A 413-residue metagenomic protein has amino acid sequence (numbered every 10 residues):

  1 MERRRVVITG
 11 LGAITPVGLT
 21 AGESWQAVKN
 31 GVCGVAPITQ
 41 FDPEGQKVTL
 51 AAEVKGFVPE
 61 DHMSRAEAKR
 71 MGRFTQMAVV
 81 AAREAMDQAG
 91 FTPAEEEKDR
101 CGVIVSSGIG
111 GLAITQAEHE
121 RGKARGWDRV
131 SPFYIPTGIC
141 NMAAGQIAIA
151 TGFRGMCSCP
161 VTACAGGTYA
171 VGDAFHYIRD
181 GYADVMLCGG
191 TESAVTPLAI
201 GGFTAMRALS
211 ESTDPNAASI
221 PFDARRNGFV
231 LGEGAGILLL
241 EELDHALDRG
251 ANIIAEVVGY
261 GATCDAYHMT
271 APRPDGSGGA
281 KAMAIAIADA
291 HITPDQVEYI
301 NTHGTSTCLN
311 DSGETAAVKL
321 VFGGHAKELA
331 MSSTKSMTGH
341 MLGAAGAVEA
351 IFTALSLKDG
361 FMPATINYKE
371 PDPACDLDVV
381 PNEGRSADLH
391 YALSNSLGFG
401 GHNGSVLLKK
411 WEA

Functional and structural regions predicted by a protein language model:
M1-E67, A89, D244-E256, I351-T365 (+1 more regions): ACP-dependent fatty acid/polyketide chain-elongation machinery
R5-T9, C33-P37, D214-A290, Y299 (+1 more regions): Condensing-enzyme catalytic core mediating Claisen C-C bond formation in acyl metabolism
I8, S24, K29-T162, T191-I200 (+1 more regions): Conserved beta-ketoacyl condensing-enzyme motif
G22-A27, A113-W127, Y177-D180, I200-T213 (+4 more regions): A glycine- and small-aliphatic-rich helix-loop capping segment at beta-alpha/alpha-beta transitions that lines
A78-F91, C140-A143, A148-E192, V230-A251 (+2 more regions): Active-site-proximal alpha-helical scaffold in enzymes
A85-E97, A246-N252, M283-Y299, V321-H325: Phosphate/pyrophosphate-binding loops at sites that engage ATP/ADP/AMP, CoA/4′-phosphopantetheine, polyphosphate
A124-S131, Y169-G172, H176, E192-D248 (+3 more regions): Glycine-/small-residue-rich "gating" segment that lines the acyl/pantetheine channel and substrate pocket
Y182-N227, Y260-P274, G304-D311, E328-D378: Acyl-CoA/ACP chain-elongation machinery
